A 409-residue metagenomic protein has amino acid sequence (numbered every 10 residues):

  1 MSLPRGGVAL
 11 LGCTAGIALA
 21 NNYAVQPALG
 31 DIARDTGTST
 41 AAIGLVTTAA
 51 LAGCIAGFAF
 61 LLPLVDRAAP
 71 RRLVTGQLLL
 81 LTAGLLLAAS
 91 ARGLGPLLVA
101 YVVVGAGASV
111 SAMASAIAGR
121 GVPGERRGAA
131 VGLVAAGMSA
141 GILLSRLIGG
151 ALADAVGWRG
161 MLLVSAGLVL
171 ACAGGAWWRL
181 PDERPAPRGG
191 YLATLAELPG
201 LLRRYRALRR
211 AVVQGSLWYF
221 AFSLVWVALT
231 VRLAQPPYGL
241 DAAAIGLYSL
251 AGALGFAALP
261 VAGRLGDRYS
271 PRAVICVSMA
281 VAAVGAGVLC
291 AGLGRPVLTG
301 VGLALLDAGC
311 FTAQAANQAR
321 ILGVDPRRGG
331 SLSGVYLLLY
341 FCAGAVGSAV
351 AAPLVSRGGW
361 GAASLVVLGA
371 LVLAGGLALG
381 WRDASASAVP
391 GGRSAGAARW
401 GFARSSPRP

Functional and structural regions predicted by a protein language model:
G37, A69, S90-G95, G292-L293: Helix-breaking motifs and short loop linkers at transmembrane-helix boundaries and internal kinks in secondary membrane
A56-R92: Conserved MFS/SLC helix-loop-helix module at the cytosolic interface between two early adjacent transmembrane helices
G57-A69, A258-P271, V355: Helix-to-loop junctions at the C-terminal end of transmembrane segments in multipass secondary transporters
R71-V74, L97, I275: Primarily marks hydrophobic transmembrane alpha-helices of the MFS/SLC 12-helix fold
Y101-M138: Cytoplasmic helix-loop-helix junction between adjacent transmembrane helices in 12-TM secondary transporters
L133-W178: Helix-loop-helix hairpin linking two adjacent transmembrane segments in secondary transporters
P181-V213, A403: Juxtamembrane intracellular "pre-TM" segments in multi-pass secondary transporters
R272-A315: C-terminal transmembrane helical hairpin of 12-TM major facilitator-type secondary transporters
